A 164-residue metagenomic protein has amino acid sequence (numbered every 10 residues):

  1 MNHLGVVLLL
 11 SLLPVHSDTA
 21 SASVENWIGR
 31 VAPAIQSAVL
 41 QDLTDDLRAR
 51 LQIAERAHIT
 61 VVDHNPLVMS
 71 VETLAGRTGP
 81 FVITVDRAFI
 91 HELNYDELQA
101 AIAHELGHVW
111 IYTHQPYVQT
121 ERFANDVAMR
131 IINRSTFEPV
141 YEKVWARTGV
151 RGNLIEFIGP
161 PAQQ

Functional and structural regions predicted by a protein language model:
G5-V15: Bacterial N-terminal signal peptides
S23-R30: Acidic/histidine-rich, surface-exposed loop or edge segments in extracytoplasmic proteins
R30-R77: Auxiliary, metal-adjacent structural segments of Zn-dependent hydrolase domains
A34, A38, E92-E97, Q115-Q119: Soluble non-cytosolic domains of exported or imported proteins
V39, Y117-P160: Short helix/loop segments within enzyme catalytic domains that coordinate or immediately flank catalytic cofactors
R48-Q52, I111, A128-R134: Sec-exported extracytoplasmic/periplasmic mature domains
H64-N94, L106-V109: Active-site scaffold of zinc-dependent metalloenzymes
A100-T113, N125: Active-site recognition of the HExxH zinc-binding catalytic motif
